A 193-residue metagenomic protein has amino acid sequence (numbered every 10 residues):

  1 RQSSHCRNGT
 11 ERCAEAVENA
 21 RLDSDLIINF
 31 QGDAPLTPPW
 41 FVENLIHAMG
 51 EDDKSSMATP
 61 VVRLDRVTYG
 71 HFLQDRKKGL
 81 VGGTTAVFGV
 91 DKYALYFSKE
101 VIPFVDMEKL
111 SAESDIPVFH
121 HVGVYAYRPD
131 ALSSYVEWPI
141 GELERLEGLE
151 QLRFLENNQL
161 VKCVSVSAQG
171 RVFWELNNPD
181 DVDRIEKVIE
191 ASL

Functional and structural regions predicted by a protein language model:
R1-H47: Short phosphate-binding loop-to-helix
Q2-N8, A14, K77-G83, P103 (+1 more regions): One-carbon transfer enzymes
Q2-S4, G32, F88, K99 (+3 more regions): Active-site donor-binding loop signature of nucleotide-sugar glycosyltransferases
S4, S24, T37, D52-T59 (+3 more regions): Structured catalytic cores of enzymes that bind and process phosphorylated ligands/cofactors
H5-T10, D65-R66, R171: A short acidic, often aromatic-flanked loop/helix-cap motif at beta-alpha or helix-coil junctions that lines enzyme
A14-E18, F72-K77, D180: Short, surface-exposed amphipathic charged segments that create phosphate/polyanion-binding patches used for binding
L22, F97, S111-L193: Conserved alpha/beta core of the MobA/IspD/sugar-nucleotide pyrophosphorylase nucleotidyltransferase superfamily
P38-W138: Conserved core of the sugar-phosphate nucleotidyltransferase
